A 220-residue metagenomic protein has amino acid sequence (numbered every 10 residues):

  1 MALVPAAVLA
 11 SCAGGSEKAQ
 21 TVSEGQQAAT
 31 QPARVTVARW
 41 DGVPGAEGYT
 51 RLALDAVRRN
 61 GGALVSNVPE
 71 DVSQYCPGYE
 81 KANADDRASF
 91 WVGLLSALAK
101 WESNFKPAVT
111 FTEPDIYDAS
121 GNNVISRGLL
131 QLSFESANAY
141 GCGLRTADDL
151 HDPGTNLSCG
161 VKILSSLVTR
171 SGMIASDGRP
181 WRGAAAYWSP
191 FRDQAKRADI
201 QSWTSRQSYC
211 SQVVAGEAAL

Functional and structural regions predicted by a protein language model:
M1-A10: Sec-dependent bacterial lipoprotein signal peptides
C12-L64, N138-L220: Non-catalytic cell-wall polysaccharide-engagement segments
Q31-F105: Export/targeting segments at the very N-terminus of extracytoplasmic proteins
A84-S89, S120-N123, D149-G154: A glycine-rich, coil/turn loop motif that links secondary-structure elements
A88-S96, R127, R179-A186: Alpha-helical scaffolds flanking conserved acidic
S96, K100, R127-F134, S189: Generic alpha-helical structural context detector
A108-E113: Short, solvent-exposed loop/turn and secondary-structure capping segments
D115-G143: Substrate-binding/active-site groove segments that recognize and process beta-1,4-linked N-acetyl-hexosamine
